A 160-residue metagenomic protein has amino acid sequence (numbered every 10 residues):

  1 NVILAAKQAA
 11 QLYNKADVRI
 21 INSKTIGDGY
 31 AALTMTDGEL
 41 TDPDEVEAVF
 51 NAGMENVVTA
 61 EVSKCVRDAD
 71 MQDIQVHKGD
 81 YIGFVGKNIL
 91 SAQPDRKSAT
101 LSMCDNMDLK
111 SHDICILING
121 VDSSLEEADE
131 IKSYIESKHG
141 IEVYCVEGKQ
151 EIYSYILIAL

Functional and structural regions predicted by a protein language model:
N1-L160: N-terminal loops that bind phosphate or other acidic moieties and the adjacent beta-alpha structural core
